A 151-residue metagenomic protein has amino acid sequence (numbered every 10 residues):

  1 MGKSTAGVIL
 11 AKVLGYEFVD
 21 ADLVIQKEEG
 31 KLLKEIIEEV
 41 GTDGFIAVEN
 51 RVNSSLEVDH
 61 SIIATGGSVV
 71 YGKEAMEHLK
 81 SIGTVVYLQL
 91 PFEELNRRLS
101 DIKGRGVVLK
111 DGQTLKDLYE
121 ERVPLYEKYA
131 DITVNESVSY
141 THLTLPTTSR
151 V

Functional and structural regions predicted by a protein language model:
M1: ATP-binding Walker
S4: Walker A/P-loop
V13-A21: Post-Walker A helix-loop "phosphate-sensing" segment adjacent to the P-loop in P-loop NTPases
L23-V69, K73-E77: ATP-dependent small-molecule kinase phosphotransfer cores that center on conserved nucleotide phosphate-binding segments
I82-V123: A glycine- and Lys/Arg-enriched "phosphate-lid" helix/loop adjacent to the NTP-binding pocket of small-molecule kinases
Y129-Y140: Phosphate-binding beta-loop-alpha motif at adenosine-nucleotide cofactor sites
T141-T147: Conserved small/polar residues in nucleotide/adenosyl-binding loops
